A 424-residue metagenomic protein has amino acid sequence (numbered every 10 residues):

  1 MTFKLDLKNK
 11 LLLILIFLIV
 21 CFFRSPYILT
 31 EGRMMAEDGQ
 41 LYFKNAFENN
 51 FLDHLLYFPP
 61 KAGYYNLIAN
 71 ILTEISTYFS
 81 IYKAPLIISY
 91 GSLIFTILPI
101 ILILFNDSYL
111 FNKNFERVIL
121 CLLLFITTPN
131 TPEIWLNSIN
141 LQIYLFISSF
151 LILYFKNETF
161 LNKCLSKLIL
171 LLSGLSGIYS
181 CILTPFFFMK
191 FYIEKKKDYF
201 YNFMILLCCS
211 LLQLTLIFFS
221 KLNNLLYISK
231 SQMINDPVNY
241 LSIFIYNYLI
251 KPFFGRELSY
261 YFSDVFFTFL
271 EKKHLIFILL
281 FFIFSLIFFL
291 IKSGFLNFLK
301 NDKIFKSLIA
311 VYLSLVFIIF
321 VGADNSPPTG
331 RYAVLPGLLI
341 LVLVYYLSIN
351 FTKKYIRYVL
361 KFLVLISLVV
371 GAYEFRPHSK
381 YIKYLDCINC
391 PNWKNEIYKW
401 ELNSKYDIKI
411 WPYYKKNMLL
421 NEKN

Functional and structural regions predicted by a protein language model:
T2-I126, F160-N162, M189, D198-N202 (+2 more regions): Intrinsically disordered, polar/acidic, low-complexity terminal segments
F23-R24, I126-I134, L212-S220, K292 (+2 more regions): Transmembrane-helix signature of polytopic, lipid-linked glycan biosynthesis machinery
I28-L29, P132-I134, L165-I169: Short hydrophobic "helix-edge" motifs at membrane interfaces and signal-peptide entry regions
G91-F95, P99-F105, Y109-N157, L175-S176 (+1 more regions): Membrane-interface micro-motifs in multi-pass membrane enzymes
I152-K156, L183, F187-F191, S285-L290 (+1 more regions): Transmembrane alpha-helices and membrane-interface helical segments of multi-pass integral membrane enzymes
K163-M189: Membrane-interface alpha helices of multi-pass inner-membrane proteins
I182-C208: Perimembrane helix-loop-helix junctions
V316-H378: Active-site/pore-lining binding-face segments in mid-to-C-terminal subdomains
